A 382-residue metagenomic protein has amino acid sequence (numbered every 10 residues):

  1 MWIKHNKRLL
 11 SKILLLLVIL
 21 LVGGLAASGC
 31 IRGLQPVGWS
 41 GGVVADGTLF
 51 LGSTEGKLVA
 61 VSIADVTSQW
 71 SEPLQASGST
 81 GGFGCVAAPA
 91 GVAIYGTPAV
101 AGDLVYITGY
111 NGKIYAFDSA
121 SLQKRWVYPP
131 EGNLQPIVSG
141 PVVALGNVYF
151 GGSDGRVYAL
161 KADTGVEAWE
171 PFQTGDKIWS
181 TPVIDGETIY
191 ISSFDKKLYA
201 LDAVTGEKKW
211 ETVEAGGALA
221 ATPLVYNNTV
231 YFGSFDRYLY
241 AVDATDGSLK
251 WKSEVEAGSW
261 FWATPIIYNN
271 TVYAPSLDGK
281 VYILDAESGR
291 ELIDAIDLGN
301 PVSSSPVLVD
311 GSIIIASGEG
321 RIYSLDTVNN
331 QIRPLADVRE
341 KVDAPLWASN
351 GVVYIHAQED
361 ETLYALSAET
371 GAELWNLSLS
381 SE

Functional and structural regions predicted by a protein language model:
M1-I31: Secretory targeting signatures
G29-A45, W70-A99, W126-V143, V166-D185 (+8 more regions): Extracytoplasmic beta-rich repeat domains
P36-A60: Post-signal peptide N-terminal segment of mature Sec-exported envelope proteins
S62-V66, D118-L122, K161-G165, D202-G206 (+4 more regions): Short loop/turn segments that connect beta-strands within beta-propeller blades
